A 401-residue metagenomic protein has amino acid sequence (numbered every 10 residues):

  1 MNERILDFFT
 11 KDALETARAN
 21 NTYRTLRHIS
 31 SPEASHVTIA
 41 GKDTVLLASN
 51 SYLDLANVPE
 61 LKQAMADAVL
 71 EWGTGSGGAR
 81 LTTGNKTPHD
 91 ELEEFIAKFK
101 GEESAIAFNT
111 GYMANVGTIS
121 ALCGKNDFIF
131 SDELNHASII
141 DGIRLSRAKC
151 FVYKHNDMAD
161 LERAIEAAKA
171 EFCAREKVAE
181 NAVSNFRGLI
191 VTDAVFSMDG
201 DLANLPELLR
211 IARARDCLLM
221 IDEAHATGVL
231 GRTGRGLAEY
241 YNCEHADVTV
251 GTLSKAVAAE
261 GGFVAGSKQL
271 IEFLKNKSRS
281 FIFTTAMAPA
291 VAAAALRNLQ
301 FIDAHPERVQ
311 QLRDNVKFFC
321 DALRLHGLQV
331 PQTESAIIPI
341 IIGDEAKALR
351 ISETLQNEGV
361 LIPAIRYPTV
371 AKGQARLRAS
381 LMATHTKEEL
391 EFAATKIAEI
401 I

Functional and structural regions predicted by a protein language model:
N2, K11-W72, C217: N-terminal "arm"/small-domain region of PLP-dependent enzymes with the aminotransferase-like
P59, Q63-D67, E71, E94 (+3 more regions): PLP-dependent enzyme catalytic core of the Aspartate aminotransferase-like
Q63-G111: Conserved N-terminal alpha-helix of the aminotransferase class I/II PLP-enzyme fold
T118-A137: Conserved PLP-anchoring active-site segment centered on the Schiff-base-forming lysine
F151, H155-I221: Active-site phosphate-binding strand-loop segment of PLP-dependent enzymes
T233, E239-F273: Active-site PLP attachment segment
A290-Q310, D321-H326: Amphipathic alpha-helix from the class-I
Q310-K317, R324-G359, T369, Q374 (+1 more regions): Conserved PLP-binding catalytic core of the aspartate aminotransferase-like
